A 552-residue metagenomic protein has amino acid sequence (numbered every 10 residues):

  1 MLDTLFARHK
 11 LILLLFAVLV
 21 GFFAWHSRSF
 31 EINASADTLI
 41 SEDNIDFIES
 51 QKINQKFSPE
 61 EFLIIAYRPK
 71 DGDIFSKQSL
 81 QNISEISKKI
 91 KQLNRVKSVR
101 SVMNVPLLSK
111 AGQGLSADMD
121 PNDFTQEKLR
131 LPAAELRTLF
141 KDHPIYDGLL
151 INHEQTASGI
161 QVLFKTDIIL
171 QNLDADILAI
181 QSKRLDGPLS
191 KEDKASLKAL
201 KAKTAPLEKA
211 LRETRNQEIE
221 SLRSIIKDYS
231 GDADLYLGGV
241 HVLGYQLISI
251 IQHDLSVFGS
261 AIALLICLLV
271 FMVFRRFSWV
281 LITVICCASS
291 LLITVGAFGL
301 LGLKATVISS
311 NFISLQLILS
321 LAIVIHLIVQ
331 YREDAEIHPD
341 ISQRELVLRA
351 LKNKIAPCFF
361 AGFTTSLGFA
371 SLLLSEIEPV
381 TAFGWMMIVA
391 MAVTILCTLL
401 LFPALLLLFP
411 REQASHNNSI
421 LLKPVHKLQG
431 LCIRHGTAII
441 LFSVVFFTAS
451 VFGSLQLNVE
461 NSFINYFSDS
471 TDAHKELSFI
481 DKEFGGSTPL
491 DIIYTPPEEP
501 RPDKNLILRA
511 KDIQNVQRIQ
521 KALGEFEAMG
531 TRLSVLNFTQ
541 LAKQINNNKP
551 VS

Functional and structural regions predicted by a protein language model:
M1-A34, T38, I45, K52 (+3 more regions): Membrane-embedded transmembrane helical bundles of large multi-pass transporters/channels
S27-I74, L80, Q126-L150, G430-I433 (+1 more regions): Solvent-exposed, non-transmembrane loop/terminal regulatory segments of multi-pass membrane proteins
F47-I48, Q92, K97-K203, Q246-S249 (+1 more regions): Extracytoplasmic
E61-L63, R95, T156-S158, A233 (+2 more regions): Envelope-exposed proteins and targeting segments
F62-A66, R100, G159-L163, Y236-G238 (+2 more regions): Soluble periplasmic/extracytoplasmic beta-strand elements of cell-envelope proteins
D73-Q81, I168-E220, Y466-S470, R501-Q514 (+1 more regions): Solvent-exposed, non-transmembrane alpha-helical starts
E85-R95, S221-A233, E483, R518-A528: Generic non-transmembrane alpha-helical segments
G436-I439, S443-S552: Juxtamembrane segments of multi-pass membrane proteins
